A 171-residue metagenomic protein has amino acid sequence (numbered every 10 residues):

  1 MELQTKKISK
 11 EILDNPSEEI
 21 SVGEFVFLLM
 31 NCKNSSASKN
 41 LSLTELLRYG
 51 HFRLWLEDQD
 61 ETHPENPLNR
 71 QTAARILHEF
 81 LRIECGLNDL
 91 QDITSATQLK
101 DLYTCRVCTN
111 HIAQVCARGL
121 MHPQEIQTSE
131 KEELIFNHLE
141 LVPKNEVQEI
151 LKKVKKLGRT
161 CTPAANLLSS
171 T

Functional and structural regions predicted by a protein language model:
M1-A74, H78-H111, H122-K144, K153-T171: Feature responds to low-complexity, polar/acidic, surface-exposed segments characteristic of secreted/exported proteins
